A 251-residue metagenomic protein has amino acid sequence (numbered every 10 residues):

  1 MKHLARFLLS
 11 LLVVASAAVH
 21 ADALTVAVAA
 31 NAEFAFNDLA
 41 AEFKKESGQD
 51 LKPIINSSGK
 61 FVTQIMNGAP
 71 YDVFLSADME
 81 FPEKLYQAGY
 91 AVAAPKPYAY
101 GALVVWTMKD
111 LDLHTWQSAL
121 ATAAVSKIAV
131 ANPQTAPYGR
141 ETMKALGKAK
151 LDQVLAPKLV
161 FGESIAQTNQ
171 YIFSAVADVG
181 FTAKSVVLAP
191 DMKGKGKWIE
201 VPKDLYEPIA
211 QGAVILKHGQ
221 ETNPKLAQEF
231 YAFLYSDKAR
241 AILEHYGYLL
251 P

Functional and structural regions predicted by a protein language model:
M1-H3: N-terminal secretory signal peptides that target proteins for export/translocation
A5-S16: Bacterial N-terminal signal peptides
A21-I55, G59, T63-A69, S76-M79 (+3 more regions): Exported/periplasmic ABC-transporter solute-binding proteins
A94: Active-site phosphate-binding/coordination module
